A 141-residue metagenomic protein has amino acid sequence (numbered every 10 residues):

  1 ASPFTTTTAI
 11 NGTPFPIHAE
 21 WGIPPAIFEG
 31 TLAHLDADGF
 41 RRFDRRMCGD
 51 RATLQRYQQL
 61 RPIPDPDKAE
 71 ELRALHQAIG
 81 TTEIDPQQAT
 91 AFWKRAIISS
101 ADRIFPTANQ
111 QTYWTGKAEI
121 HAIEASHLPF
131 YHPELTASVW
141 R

Functional and structural regions predicted by a protein language model:
S2-H34, E71-A74: Flexible "cap/lid" loop of the alpha/beta hydrolase fold
S2-P3, D85-A91: Short, conserved loop/helix-junction motifs that constitute active-site signature segments in enzyme catalytic cores
F4-T7, P24, T115-E124: Active-site regions of enzymes building and remodeling cell-envelope glycoconjugates
T8-I10, R95-I97, H121: Hydrophobic/aromatic beta-strand patches that form the interior of the parallel beta-sheet core in alpha/beta enzyme
A37-I79: Conserved alpha/beta-hydrolase catalytic His-Asp/Glu region
A89-T90, A96-I98, D102: Short beta-strand/loop motif that positions the catalytic acidic residue of the alpha/beta-hydrolase fold
F92-K94, F105-T115, E134: Short alpha-helix in the alpha/beta-hydrolase fold that links the catalytic acid
I104, I120-W140: Catalytic histidine-centered segment of alpha/beta-hydrolase-like enzymes
